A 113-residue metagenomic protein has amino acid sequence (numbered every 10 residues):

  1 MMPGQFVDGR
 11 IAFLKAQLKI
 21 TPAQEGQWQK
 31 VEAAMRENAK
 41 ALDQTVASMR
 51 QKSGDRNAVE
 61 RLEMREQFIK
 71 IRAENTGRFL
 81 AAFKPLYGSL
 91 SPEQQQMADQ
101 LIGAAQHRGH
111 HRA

Functional and structural regions predicted by a protein language model:
M1-A113: Charge-rich (acidic/polar
